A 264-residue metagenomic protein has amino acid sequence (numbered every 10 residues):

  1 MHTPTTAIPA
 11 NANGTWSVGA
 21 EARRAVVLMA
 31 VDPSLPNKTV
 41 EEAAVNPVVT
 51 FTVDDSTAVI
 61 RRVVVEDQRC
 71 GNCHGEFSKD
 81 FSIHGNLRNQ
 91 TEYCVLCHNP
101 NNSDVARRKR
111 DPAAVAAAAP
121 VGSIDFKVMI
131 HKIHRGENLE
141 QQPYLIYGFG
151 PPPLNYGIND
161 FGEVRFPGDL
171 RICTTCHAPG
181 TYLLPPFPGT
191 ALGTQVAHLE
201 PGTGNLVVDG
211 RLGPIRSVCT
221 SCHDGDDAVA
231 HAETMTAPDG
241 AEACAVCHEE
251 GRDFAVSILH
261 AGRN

Functional and structural regions predicted by a protein language model:
M1-S217, D224-D227: Extended surface/linker regions that mediate inter-domain or inter-protein docking in multi-component redox
Y93, V218, T236-D253: C-terminal, active-site-flanking charged/polar segments
L184-F187, A228-E233, D253-I258: Extended hydrophobic-aromatic, low-complexity segments
D239, L259-R263: C-terminal structured domain segments across diverse proteins
